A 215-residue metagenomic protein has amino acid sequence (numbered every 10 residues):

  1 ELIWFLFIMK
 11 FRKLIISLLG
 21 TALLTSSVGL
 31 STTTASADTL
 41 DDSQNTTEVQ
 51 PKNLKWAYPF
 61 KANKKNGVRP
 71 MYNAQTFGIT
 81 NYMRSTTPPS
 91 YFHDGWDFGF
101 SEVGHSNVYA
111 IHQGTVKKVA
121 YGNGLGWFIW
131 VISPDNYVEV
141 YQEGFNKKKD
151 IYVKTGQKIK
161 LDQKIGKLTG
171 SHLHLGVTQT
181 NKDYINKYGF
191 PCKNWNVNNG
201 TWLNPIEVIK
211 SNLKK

Functional and structural regions predicted by a protein language model:
E1-I8: Short, Lys/Arg-enriched N-terminal segments with co-localized hydrophobic residues within the first ~10-30 amino acids
M9-T33: Sec-dependent N-terminal signal peptides of Gram-positive bacterial secreted proteins and lipoproteins
D38-W127, L161, I206, S211-L213: Surface-exposed, glycine-biased beta-strand/turn segments
D42-W56, Q157, V177-K215: Acidic, glycine-rich catalytic/binding loops that coordinate metals and/or anionic ligands
P88-E102, S133-D135, Q179, G189 (+1 more regions): Small beta-barrel nucleic-acid-binding modules, principally OB-folds
H105-V108, K148-Q157: Short, surface-exposed secondary-structure edge patches
A110-K149, H172-Q179: Zn2+-dependent peptidoglycan hydrolase active-site motif and core
G114-V116, V153-L168: A structural signal for short beta-strand/turn segments enriched in small hydrophobics and glycine
